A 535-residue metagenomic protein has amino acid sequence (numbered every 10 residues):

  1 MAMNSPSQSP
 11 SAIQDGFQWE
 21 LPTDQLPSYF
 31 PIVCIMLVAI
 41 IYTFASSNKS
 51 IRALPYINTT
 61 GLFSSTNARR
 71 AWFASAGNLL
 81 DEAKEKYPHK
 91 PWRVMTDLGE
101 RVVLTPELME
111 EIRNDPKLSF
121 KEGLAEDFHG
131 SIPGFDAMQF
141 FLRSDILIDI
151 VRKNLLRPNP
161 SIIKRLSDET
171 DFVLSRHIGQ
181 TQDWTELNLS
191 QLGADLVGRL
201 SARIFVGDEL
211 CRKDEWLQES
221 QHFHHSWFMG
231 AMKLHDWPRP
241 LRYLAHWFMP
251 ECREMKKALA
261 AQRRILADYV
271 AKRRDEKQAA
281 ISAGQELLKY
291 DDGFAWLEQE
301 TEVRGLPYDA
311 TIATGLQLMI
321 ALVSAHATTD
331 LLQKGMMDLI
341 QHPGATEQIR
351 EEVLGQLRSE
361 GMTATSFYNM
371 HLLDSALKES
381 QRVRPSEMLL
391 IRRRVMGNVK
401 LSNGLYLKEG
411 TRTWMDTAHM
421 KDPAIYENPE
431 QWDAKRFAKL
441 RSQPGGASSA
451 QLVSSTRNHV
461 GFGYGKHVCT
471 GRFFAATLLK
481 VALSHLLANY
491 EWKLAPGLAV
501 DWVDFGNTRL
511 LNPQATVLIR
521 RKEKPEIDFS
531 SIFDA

Functional and structural regions predicted by a protein language model:
M1-T23, L405, N507-A535: C-terminal helix/juxtamembrane-tail motif
N4-S144, N458: N-terminal membrane-proximal hinge/A-helix region immediately C-terminal to the signal-anchor transmembrane segment
W72-D81, S359-L405, E409-A418: Conserved cytochrome P450 K-helix E-x-x-R motif and the immediately C-terminal K′/meander segment
M95-E100, P106-M109, N114-V206: Charged/polar low-complexity intrinsically disordered regions
I112, T328-E351: Classical protein tyrosine phosphatase
I163-D330: Cytochrome P450 heme-thiolate monooxygenase catalytic core
A345, S455, K466, R472-L510: Cytochrome P450 heme-binding "Cys pocket" and the immediately downstream C-terminal segment
M415-S449: Conserved cytochrome P450 K-helix/beta-meander segment immediately N-terminal to the heme-binding cysteine loop
